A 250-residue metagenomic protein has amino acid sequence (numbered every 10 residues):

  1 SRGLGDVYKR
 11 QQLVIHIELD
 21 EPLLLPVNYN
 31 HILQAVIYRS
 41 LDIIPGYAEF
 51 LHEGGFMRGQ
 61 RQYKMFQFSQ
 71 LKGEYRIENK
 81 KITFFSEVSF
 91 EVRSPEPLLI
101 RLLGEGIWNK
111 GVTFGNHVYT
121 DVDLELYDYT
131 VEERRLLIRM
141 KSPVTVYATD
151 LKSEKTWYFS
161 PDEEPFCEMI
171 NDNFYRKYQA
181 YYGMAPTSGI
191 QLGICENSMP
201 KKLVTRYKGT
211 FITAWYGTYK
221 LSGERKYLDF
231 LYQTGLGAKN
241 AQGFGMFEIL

Functional and structural regions predicted by a protein language model:
S1-Y8: Short, small-residue-biased leader/transition segments that mark boundaries at the very start of proteins
K9-L250: RNA-interacting cores
